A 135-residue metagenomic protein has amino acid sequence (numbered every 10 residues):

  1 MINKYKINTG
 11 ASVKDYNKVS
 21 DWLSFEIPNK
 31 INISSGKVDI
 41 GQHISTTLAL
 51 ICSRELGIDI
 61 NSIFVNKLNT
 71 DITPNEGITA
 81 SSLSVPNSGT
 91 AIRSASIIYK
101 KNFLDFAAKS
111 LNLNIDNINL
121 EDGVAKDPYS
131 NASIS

Functional and structural regions predicted by a protein language model:
M1-L56, L68-S135: Cofactor-centric catalytic regions
I58-I60: Conserved alpha/beta core surface patches that mediate binding of polyanionic ligands
I63: Short conserved active-site loop signatures built around small residues
